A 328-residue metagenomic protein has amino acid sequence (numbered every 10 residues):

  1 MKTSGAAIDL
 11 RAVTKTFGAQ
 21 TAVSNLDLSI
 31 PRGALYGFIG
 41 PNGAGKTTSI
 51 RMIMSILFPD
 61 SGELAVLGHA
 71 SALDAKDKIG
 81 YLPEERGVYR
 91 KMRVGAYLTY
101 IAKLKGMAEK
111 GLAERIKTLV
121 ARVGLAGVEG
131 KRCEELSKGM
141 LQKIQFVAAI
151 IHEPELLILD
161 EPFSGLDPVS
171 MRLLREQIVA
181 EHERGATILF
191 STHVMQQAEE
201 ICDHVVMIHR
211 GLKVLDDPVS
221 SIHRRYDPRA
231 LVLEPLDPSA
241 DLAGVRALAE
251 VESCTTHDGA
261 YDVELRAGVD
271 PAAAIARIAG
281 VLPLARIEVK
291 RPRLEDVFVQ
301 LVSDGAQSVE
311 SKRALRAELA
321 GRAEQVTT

Functional and structural regions predicted by a protein language model:
M1-G5, Q325-T327: Short, low-complexity, intrinsically disordered N-terminal peptides in bacterial proteins
G5-R210, V214-L215: ABC transporter nucleotide-binding domains
R11, P31, E234-L236, E264-R266 (+1 more regions): A structural detector for beta-sheet-dominated domains
R86, A249-E252, L282: Structural motif
L173-R266: ABC transporter nucleotide-binding domain
R266-T328: C-terminal coupling/interaction segments
